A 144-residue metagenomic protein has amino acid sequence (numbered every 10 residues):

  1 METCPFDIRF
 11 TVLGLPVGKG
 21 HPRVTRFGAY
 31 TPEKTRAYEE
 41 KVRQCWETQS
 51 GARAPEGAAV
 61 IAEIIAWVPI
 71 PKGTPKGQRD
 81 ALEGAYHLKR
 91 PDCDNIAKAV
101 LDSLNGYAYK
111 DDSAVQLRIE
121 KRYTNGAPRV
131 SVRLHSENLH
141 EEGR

Functional and structural regions predicted by a protein language model:
M1-R144: Acidic, proline/glycine-enriched N-terminal capping motif
